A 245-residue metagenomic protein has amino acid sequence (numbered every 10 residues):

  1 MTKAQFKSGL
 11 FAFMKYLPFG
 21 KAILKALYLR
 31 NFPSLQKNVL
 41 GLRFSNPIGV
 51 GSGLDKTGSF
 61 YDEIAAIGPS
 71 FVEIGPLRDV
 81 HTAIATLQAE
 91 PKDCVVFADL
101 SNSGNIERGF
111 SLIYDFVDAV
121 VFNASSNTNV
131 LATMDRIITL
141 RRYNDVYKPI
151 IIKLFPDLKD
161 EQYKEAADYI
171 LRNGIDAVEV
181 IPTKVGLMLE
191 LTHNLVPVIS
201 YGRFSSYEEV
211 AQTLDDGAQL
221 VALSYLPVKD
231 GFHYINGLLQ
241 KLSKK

Functional and structural regions predicted by a protein language model:
M1-G104, L238: N-terminal capping/small domains of soluble enzymes
P47-V50, F71-E73, D93-D99, D118-V121 (+4 more regions): Structural preference for beta-strand elements that scaffold enzyme active sites
S52-D55, D99-N102, L154-D160, P197-E208: Glycine-rich beta-to-alpha transition loops that act as phosphate-gripper elements at the mouths of alpha/beta enzyme
S59-I64, R108, L158-R172, E190-L195 (+1 more regions): Catalytic cores of alpha/beta
I64-I67, I84-D93, G109-V117, I137-D145 (+2 more regions): Acidic (Asp/Glu)-rich catalytic clusters
V72-D79, V120, A124-S126, A177-T183 (+2 more regions): Glycine-rich phosphate-binding active-site loops on the catalytic face of alpha/beta enzymes
V80-C94, A132-I152, P156, K184-S200 (+1 more regions): Alpha-helix-loop-beta-strand connector modules within alpha/beta enzyme cores
L100-E107, N129-T133, P149-L171: Active-site glycine- and acidic-residue-rich loops that bind and position anionic ligands or nucleotide-like cofactors
